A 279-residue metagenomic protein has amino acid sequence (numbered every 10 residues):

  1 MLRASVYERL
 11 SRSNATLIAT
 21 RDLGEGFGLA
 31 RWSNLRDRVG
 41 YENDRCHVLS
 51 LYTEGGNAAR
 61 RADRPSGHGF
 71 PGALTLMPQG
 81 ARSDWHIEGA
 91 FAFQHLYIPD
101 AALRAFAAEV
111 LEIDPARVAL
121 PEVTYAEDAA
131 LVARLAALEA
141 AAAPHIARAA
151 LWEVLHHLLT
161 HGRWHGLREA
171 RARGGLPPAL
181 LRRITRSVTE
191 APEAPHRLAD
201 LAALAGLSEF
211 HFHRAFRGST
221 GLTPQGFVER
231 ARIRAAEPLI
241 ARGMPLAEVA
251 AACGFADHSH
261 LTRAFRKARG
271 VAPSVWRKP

Functional and structural regions predicted by a protein language model:
M1-E8: OB/S1-fold single-stranded nucleic-acid-binding modules and their adjacent gly/ser/pro-rich low-complexity linkers
R9, A15-R117: N-terminal regulatory/effector-sensing and dimerization cores that precede helix-turn-helix DNA-binding domains
E42, P177, L181, E229: Short, conserved glycine- and acidic-residue-centered signature motifs in active-site or ligand-binding loops
L49, L96, A147-A149, F212 (+1 more regions): Generic structural signal for conserved hydrophobic packing positions in ordered secondary structure
Y52, V188-P192, L239-M244: Short helix-to-turn junction characteristic of helix-turn-helix DNA-binding domains, especially the helix
A101, F106-E190, A199-D200: An amphipathic alpha-helical interaction segment
H161, R183, T189, A194-A231 (+1 more regions): Basic/polar phosphate-binding segments, predominantly the helix-turn-helix DNA-binding elements of transcriptional
